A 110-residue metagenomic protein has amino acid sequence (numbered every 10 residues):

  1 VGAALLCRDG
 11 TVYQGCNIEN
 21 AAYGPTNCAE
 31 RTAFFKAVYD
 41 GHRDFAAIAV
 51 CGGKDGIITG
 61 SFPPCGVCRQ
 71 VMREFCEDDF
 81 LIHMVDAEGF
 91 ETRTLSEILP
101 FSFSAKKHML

Functional and structural regions predicted by a protein language model:
V1-C7: Short beta-strand scaffold segments in enzyme catalytic cores
Q14-K107: Zn2+-dependent cytidine deaminase-like catalytic core
L110: Iron-sulfur (Fe-S) cluster-binding modules
